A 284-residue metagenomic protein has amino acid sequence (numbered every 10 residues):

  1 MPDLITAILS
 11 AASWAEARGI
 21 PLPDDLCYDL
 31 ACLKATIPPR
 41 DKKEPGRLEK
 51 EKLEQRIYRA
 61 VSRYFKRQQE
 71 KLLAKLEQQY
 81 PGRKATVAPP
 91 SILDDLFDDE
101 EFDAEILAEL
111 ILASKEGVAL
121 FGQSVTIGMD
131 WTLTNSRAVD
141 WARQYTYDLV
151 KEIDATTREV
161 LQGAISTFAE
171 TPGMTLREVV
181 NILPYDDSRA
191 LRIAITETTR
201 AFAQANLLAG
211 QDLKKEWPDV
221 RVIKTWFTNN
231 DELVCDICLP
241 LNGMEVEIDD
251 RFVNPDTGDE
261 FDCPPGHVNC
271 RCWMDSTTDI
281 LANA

Functional and structural regions predicted by a protein language model:
M1-Y185, R189, T277-A284: N-terminal leader/targeting and assembly helices and adjacent pre-domain segments
P184-A284: Acidic, glycine-rich two-metal-ion catalytic cores of nucleic acid-processing enzymes
